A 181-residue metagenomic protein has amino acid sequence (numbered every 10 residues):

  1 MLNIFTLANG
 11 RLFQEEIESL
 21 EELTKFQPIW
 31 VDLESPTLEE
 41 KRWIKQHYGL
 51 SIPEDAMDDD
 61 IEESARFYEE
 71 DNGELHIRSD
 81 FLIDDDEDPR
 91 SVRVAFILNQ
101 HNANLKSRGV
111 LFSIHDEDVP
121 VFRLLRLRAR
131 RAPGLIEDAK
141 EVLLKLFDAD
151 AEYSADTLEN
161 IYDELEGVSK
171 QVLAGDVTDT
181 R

Functional and structural regions predicted by a protein language model:
M1-R181: Peripheral, non-transmembrane regulatory/ligand-interaction domains of membrane transport proteins
